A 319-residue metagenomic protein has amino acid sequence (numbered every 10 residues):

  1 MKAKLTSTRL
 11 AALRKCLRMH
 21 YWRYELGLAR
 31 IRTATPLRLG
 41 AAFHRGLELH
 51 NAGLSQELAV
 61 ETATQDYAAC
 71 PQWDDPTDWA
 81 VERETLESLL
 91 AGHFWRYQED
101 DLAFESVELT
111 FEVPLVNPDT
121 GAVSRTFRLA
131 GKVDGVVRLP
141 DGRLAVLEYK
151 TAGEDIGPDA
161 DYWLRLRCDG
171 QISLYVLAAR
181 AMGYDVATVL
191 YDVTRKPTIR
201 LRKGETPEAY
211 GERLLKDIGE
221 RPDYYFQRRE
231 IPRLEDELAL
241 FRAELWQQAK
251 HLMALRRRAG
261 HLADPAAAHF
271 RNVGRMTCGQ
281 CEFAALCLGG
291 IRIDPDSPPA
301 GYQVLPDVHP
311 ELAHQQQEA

Functional and structural regions predicted by a protein language model:
M1-A319: RecB-family 4Fe-4S metal-dependent nuclease core
